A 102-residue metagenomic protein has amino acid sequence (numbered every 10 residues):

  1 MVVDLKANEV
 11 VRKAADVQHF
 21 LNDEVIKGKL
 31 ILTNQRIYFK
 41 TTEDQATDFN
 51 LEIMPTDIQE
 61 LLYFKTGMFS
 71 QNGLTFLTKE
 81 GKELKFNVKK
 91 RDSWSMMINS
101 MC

Functional and structural regions predicted by a protein language model:
M1-L32, F49-L51, M68-Q71, K79-L84 (+1 more regions): Anionic N-terminal interaction surfaces
D16, Q35, T42-D44, Y63-T66 (+1 more regions): Surface loops and adjacent helix of pleckstrin homology
L30-E43, E52: Short, contiguous, helix-prone interaction/anchoring segments in small proteins
I37, E52-T66: Phosphoinositide-dependent membrane-docking surfaces
D44-D48, L62-T75: Short acidic, Gly/Pro-enriched loop/turn segments at secondary-structure junctions
D57, L74-T78: Short alpha-helical linear motifs
